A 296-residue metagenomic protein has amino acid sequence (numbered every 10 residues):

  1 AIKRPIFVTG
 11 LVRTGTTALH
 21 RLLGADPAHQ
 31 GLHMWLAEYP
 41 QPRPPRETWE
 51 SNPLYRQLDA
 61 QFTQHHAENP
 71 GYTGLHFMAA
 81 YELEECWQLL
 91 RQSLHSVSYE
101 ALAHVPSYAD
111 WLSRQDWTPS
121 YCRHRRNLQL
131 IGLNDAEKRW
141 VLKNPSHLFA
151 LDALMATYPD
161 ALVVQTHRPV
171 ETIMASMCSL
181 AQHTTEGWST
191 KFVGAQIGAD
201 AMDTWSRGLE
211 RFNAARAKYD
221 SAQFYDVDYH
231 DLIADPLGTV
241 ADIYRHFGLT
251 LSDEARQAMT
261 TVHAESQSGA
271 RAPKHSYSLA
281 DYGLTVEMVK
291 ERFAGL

Functional and structural regions predicted by a protein language model:
A1, H104-Y121, L128, G132-D135 (+1 more regions): PAPS-dependent sulfotransferases, especially Golgi type II membrane carbohydrate sulfotransferases
A1-F7: Nucleotide 5′-phosphate-binding alpha/beta core
F7-D26: Glycine-rich phosphate-binding P-loop
T9-L11, V141-P145, Y229: Short His-Asn-centered micro-motif
A25-W35: Post-Walker A helix-loop "phosphate-sensing" segment adjacent to the P-loop in P-loop NTPases
E38-W140: PAPS-dependent sulfation machinery
N127, L133-D160: Flexible, glycine/threonine-enriched loop-and-boundary segments that flank and lead into catalytic domains of large
K143, L154-S179: Conserved phosphate-donor/acceptor-positioning beta-strand/loop module used by diverse small-molecule
